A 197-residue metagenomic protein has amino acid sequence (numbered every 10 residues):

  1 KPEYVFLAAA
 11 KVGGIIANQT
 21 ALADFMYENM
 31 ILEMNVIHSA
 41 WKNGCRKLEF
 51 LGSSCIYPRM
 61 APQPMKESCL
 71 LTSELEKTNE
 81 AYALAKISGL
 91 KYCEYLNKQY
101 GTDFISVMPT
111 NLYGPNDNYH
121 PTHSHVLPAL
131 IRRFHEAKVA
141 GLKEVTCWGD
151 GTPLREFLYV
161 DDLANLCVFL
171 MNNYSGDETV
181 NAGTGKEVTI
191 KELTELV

Functional and structural regions predicted by a protein language model:
K1-M30: NAD(P)H-binding glycine-rich loop region in Rossmannoid oxidoreductase-like domains and their noncatalytic homologs
L7, M34-N79, I105: Conserved Rossmann-fold NAD(P)-dependent oxidoreductase catalytic core, especially the SDR/UDP-sugar
G14-I15, F50-K66, A81-I87, K98-Q99 (+1 more regions): Conserved catalytic-site region of short-chain dehydrogenase/reductase
L32, V36-A40, Y92-C93, L166 (+1 more regions): Hydrophobic positions on the long internal alpha-helix of Rossmann-like NAD(P)-dependent oxidoreductase domains
N35, K77-T110, A129-A140: Active-site Tyr-X1-5-Lys
A61, I87, L112-A129, V139-K143 (+4 more regions): Glycine/proline-rich active-site loop of Rossmann-fold NAD(P)-dependent oxidoreductases
L130, F134, C167-M171, T194-V197: Hydrophobic "lid"/C-terminal helical patch of Rossmann-like NAD(P)-dependent dehydrogenase/epimerase domains
